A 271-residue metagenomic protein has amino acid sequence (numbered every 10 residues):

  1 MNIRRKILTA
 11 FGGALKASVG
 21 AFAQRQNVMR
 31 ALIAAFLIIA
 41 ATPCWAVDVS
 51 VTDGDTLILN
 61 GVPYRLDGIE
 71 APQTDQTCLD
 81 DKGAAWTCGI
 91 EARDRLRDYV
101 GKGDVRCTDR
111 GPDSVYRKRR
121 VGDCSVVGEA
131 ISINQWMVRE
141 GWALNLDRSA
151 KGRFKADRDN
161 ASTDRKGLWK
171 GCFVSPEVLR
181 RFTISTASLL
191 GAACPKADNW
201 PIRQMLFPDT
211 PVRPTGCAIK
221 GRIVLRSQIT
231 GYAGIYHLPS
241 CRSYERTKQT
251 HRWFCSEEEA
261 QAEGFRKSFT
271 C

Functional and structural regions predicted by a protein language model:
I3-I7, F11, V19-L32: Bacterial N-terminal signal peptides that target proteins for export
W45-W142: Electropositive
L66, M137, A161, Y236-H237: Bulky hydrophobic/aromatic "packing anchor" residues in well-ordered structure
P72, R95-G103, E140-L144, D157-N160 (+2 more regions): Structured segments of extracytoplasmic/periplasmic soluble domains in secreted or envelope-associated proteins
G83-D94, Y99, R148-K155, T250-C255: Soluble non-cytosolic domains of exported or imported proteins
L144-K151, K170-C271: Mature, structured domains enriched in cysteine- and short glycine motifs
